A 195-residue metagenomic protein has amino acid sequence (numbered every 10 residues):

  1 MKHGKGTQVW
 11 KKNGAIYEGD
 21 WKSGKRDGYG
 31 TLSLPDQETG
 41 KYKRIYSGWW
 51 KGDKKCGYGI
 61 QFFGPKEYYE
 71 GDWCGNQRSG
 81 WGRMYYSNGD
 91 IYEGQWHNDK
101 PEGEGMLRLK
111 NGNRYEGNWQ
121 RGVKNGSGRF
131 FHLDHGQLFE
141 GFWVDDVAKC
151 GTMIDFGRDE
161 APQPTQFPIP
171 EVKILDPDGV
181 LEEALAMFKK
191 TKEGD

Functional and structural regions predicted by a protein language model:
M1-D195: Intrinsically disordered, low-complexity repeat tracts enriched in Gly/Pro/Ser/Thr and acidic residues, frequently
